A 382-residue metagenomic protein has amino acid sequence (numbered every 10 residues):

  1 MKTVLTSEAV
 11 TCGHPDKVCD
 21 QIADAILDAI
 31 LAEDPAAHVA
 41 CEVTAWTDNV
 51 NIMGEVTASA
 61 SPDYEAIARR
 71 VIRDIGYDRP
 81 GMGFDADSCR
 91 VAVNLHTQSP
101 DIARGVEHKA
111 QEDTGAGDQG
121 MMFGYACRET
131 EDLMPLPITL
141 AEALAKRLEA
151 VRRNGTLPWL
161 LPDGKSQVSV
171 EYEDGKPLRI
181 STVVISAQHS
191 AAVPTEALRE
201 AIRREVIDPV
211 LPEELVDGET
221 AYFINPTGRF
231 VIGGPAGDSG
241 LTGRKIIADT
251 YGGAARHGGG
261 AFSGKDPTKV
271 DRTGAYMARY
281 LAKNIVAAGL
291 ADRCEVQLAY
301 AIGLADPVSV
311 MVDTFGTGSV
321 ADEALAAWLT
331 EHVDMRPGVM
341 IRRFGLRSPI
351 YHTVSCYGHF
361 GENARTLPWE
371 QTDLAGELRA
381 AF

Functional and structural regions predicted by a protein language model:
M1-A40, W46: N-terminal, positively charged regions that mediate nucleic acid binding
T6, A66, R73-I232, C356 (+1 more regions): Glycine-rich, mobile lid/loop segments that gate access to catalytic sites or pores
E8-V10, H14-C19, T114-T130, V231-A255 (+2 more regions): Conserved phosphate/anionic-ligand binding catalytic regions in large, soluble enzymes, centered on
C12-L31, E129-K146, K265-G289: Alpha-helical support elements that line or immediately flank enzyme active sites and cofactor-binding pockets
A37-C41, G164-V170, T220-I224, L290-A301: A short glycine-rich, hydrophobically flanked beta-strand micro-motif that places a catalytic Asp/Glu for divalent metal
V39-S59, I302-D306: Short, charge-patterned binding micro-sites
W46, R293, Y300-F382: Internal helix-turn-beta structural module
P194-A287: Glycine-rich anion/phosphate-binding loop at the beta-strand->alpha-helix junction
